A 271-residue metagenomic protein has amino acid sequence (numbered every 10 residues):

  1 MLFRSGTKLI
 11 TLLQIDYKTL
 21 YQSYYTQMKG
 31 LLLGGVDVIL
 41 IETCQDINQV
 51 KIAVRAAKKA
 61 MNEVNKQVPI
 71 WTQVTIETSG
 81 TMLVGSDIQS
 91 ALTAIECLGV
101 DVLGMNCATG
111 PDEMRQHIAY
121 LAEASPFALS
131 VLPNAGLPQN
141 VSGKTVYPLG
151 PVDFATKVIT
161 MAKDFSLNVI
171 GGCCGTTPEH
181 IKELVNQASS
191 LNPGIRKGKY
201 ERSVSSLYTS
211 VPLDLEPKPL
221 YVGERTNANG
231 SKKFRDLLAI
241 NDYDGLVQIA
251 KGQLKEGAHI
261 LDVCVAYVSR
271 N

Functional and structural regions predicted by a protein language model:
M1-N271: Domain-level signal for soluble alpha/beta catalytic cores
